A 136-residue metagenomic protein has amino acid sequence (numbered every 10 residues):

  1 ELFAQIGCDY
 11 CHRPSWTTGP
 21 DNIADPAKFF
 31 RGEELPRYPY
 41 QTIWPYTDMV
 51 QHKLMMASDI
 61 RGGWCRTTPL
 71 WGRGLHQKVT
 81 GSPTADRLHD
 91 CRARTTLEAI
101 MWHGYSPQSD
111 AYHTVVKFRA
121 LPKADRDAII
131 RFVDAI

Functional and structural regions predicted by a protein language model:
E1-I136: Periplasmic c-type cytochrome electron-transfer domains
